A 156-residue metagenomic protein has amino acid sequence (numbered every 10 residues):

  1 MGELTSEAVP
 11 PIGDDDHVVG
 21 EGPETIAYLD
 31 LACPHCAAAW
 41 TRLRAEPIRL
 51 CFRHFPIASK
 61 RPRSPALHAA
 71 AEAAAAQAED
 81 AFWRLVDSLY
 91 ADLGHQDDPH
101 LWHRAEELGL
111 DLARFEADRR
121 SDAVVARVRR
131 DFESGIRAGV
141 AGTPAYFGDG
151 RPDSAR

Functional and structural regions predicted by a protein language model:
G2-E7, P11-I12, E24, Y28-E46 (+1 more regions): C-terminal cap of thioredoxin/glutaredoxin-like
V18-E24: Proline/glycine-enriched tight loop/beta-turn segments at coil->beta junctions that connect or precede beta-strands
I26-E106: Structural alpha/beta surface segment adjacent to cysteine/selenocysteine redox centers across thiol/disulfide enzymes
